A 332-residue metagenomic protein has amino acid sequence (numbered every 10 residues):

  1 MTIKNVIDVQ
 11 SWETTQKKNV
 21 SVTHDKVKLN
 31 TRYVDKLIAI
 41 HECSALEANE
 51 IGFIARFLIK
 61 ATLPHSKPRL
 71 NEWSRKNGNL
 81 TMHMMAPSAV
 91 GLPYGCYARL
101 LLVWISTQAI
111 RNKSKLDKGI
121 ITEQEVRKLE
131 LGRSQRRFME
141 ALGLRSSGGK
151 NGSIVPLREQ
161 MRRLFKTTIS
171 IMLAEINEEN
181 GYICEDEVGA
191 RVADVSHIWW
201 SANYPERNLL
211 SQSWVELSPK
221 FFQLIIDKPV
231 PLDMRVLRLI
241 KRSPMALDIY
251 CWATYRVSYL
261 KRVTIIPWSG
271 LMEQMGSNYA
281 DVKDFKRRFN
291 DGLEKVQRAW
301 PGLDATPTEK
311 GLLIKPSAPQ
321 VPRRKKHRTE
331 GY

Functional and structural regions predicted by a protein language model:
M1-Y332: Charged, alpha-helix-forming regions
